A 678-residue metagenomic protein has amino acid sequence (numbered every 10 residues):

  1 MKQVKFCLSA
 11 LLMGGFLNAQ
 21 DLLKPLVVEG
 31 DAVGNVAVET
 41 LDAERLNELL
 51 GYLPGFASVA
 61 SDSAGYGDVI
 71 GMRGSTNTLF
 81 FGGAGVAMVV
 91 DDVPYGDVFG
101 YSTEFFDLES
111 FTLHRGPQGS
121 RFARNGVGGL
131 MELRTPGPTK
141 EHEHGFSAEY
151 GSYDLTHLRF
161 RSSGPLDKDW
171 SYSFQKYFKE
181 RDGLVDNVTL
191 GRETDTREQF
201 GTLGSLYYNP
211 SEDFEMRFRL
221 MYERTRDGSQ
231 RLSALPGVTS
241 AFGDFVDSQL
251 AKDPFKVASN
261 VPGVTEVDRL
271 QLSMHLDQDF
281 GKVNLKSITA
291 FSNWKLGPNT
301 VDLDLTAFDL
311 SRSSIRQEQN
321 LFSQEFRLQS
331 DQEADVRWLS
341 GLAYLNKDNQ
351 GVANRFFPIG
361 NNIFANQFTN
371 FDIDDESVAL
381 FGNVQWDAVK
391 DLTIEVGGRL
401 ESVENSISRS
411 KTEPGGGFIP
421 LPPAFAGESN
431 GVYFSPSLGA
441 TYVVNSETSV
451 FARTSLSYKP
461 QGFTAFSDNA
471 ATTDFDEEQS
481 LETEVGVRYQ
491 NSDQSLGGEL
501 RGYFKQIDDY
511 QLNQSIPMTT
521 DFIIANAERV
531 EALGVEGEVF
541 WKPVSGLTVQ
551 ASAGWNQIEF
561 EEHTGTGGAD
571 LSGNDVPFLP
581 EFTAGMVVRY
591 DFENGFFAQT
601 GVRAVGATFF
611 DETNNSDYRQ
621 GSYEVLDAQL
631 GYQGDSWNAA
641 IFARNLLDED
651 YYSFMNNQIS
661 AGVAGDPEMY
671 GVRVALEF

Functional and structural regions predicted by a protein language model:
L22-E141, V485, N657: Acidic, small-polar-rich N-terminal luminal/periplasmic segments of exported/outer-membrane proteins
V38, A604-T613, G631-F678: C-terminal beta-signal and adjacent terminal beta-strands/loops of Gram-negative outer-membrane beta-barrel proteins
A84-G85, D97, F106-R115, S120-N187 (+6 more regions): Outer-membrane beta-barrel translocator/receptor signature
E149-H157, K179-S211, K252-R269, A307-S323 (+6 more regions): Outer-membrane beta-barrel proteins
G191, R197-W338, L345-K347, E484 (+1 more regions): Outer-membrane beta-barrel domain signature, strongest for Gram-negative TonB-dependent receptors and also present
Y207-S211, L328-D331, R337, A343-L345 (+4 more regions): Structural signature of Gram-negative outer-membrane beta-barrels, strongest in the C-terminal barrel of TonB-dependent
S273-T300, V443, S449-K459, D474-S545 (+3 more regions): Membrane-embedded beta-barrel scaffold of Gram-negative outer-membrane proteins
W338-L339, V389-I394, G502-Q506, A525-T613 (+1 more regions): Gram-negative outer-membrane beta-barrel transporters
